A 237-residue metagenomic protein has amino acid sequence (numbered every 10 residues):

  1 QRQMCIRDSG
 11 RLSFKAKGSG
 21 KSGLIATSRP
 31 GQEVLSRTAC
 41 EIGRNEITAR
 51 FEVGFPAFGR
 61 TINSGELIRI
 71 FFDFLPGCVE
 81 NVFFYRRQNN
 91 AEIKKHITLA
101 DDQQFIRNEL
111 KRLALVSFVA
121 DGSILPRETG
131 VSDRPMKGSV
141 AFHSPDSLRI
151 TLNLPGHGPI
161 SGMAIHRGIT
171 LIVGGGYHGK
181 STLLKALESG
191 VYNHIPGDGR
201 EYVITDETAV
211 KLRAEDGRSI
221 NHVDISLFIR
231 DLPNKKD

Functional and structural regions predicted by a protein language model:
R2-I6: Short, small-residue-biased leader/transition segments that mark boundaries at the very start of proteins
R7-L152: Conserved P-loop NTPase architecture
P56-F58, S123-L125, T170-L171, Y177-H178 (+1 more regions): Short, glycine-/Ser/Thr-/acidic-enriched flexible segments
E66-I70, D133-S139, S181-R200: Extended active-site and interfacial segments that coordinate phosphate-rich ligands in large catalytic machineries
V79-R86, G176, L187-D198, D216: Conserved NTP-handling cores and scaffolds of large molecular machines
P126-S161, R213, R218-I220, I225-K235: N-terminal pre-Walker A segment at the start of P-loop NTPase domains
S161-E188: Glycine-rich phosphate-binding P-loop
N193-V223: Short beta-strand-centered segment that lines the nucleotide-binding/catalytic pocket of NTP-utilizing
